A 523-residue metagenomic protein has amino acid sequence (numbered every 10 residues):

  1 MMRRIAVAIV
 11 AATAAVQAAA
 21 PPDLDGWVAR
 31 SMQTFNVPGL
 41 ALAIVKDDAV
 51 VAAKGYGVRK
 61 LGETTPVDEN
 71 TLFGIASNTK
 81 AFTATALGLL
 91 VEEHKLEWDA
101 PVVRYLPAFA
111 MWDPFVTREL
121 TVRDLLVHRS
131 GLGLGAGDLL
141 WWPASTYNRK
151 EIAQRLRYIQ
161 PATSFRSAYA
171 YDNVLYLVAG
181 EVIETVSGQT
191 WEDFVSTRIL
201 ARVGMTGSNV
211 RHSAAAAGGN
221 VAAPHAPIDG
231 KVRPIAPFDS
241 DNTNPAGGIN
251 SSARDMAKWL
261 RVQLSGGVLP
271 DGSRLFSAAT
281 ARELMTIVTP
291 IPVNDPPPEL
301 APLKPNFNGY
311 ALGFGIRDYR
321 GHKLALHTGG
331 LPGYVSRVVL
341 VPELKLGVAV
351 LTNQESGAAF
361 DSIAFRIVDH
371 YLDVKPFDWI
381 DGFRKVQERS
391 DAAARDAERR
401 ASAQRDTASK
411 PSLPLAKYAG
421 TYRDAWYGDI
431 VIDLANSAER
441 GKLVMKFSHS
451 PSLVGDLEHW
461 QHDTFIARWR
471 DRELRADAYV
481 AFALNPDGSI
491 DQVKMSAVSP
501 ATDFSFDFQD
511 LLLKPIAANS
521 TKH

Functional and structural regions predicted by a protein language model:
M1-A6: Bacterial N-terminal signal peptides that target proteins for export
A8-A18: Hydrophobic h-region of N-terminal signal peptides that target proteins for export in Gram-negative bacteria
I9, I44, F109, R129 (+3 more regions): Residues that line or immediately flank small-molecule/substrate-binding pockets and catalytic motifs
A19-K54, W141, E184-T197, A201 (+1 more regions): Catalytic loop of the DD-peptidase/beta-lactamase superfamily, centered on the K-T-G motif and neighboring
V37, S130-L134, Q160-P161, G204-S208 (+2 more regions): Generic structural signal for secondary-structure transition and capping sites
V37-G39, V51, E97-D99, T117 (+3 more regions): Short secondary-structure junction motifs
V58-N173, G180, S187-Q189, T197 (+2 more regions): Active-site-proximal loop and beta-strand segments within enzyme catalytic domains
T121, L175, S252-D255: An acidic site on a long C-lobe helix of protein kinase domains
